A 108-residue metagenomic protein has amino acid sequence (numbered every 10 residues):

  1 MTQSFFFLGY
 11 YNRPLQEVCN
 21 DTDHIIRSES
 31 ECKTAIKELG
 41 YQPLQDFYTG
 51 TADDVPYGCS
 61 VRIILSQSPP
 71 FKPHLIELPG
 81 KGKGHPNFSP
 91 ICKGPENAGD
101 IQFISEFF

Functional and structural regions predicted by a protein language model:
M1-F108: Extracellular/cell-surface secretome signature
